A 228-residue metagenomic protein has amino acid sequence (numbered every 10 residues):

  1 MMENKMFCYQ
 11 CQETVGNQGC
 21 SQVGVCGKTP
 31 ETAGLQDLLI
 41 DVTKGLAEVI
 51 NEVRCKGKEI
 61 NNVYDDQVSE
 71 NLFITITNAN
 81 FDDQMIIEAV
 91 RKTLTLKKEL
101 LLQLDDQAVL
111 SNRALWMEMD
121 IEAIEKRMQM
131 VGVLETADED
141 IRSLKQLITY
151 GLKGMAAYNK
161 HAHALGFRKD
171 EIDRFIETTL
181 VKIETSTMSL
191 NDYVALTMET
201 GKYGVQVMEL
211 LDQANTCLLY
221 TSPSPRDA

Functional and structural regions predicted by a protein language model:
N4-L219: Long, compositionally biased, glycine/small-hydrophobic-enriched stretches that function as flexible linkers, tethers
Y220-A228: Single conserved hydrophobic/aromatic residue that forms the stacking wall/gate of nucleotide- or nucleobase-binding
